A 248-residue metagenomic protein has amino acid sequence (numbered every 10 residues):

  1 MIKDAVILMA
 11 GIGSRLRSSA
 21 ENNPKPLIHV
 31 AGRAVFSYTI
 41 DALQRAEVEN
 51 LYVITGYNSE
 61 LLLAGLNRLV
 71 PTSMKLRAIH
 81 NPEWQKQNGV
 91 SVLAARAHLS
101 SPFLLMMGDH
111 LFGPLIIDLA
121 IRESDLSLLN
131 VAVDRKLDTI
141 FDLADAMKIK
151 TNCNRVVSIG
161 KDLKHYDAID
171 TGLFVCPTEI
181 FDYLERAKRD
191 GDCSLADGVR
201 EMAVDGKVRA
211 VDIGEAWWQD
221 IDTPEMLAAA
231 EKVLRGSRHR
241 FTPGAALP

Functional and structural regions predicted by a protein language model:
M1-E21, A245-P248: N-terminal nucleotide-binding beta1-loop-alpha1 segment
M1-I7, R15, R33-P102: Conserved N-terminal catalytic core of the sugar/cofactor nucleotidyltransferase
I2-A5, N152, D167-P248: Conserved alpha/beta core of the MobA/IspD/sugar-nucleotide pyrophosphorylase nucleotidyltransferase superfamily
G11, Y57, L111, L115 (+3 more regions): Alpha-helix/helix-capping structural signal
N22-S37: Short catalytic helix/loop segments, enriched in acidic residues and glycine and frequently bearing histidine
P26, K75-R77, R155, K207-R209: Conserved beta-strand segments of alpha/beta enzyme cores
L63, V70-M147: Conserved beta-loop-beta/alpha segment of the NTase-like Rossmann-fold superfamily that binds/positions NTPs
G113-R189: Conserved core of the sugar-phosphate nucleotidyltransferase
